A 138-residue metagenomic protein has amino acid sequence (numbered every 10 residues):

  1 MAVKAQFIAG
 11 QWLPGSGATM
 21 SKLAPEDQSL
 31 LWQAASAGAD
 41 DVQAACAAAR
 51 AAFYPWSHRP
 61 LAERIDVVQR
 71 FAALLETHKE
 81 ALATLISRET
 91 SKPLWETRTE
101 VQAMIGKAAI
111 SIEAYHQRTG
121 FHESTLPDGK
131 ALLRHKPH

Functional and structural regions predicted by a protein language model:
M1-A34, D66, R70, R118-H138: Terminal low-complexity tails and localization/encapsulation signals of metabolic enzymes
A24-P93: N-terminal alpha-helical segment of soluble enzymes
S57, V68-H138: N-terminal Rossmann NAD(P)-binding subdomain characteristic of aldehyde/semialdehyde dehydrogenases
